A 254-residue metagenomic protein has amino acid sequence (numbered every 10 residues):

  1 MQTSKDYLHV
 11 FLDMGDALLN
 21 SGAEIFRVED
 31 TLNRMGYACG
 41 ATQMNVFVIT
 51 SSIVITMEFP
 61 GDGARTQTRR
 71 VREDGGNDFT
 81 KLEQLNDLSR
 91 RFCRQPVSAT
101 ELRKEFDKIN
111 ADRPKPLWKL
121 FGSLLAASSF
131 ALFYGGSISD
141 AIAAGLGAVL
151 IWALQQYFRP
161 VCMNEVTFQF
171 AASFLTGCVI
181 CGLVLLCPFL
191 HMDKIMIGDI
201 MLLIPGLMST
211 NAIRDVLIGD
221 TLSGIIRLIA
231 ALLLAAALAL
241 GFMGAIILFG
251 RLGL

Functional and structural regions predicted by a protein language model:
M1-P96: Soluble N-terminal domains of membrane-associated systems
N20, Y37-A41, R90, R94 (+8 more regions): Generic secondary-structure signature for well-ordered alpha-helical cores
R70-E73, G135-S139, H191-I195, G253-L254: Interfacial loop-to-helix junctions that mark the boundaries of transmembrane helices in multi-pass membrane
D74-D140, A230-A239, G250: Alpha-helical transmembrane segments and their cytosolic membrane-interface
K108, I151-C162, T210-S223: C-terminal ends of transmembrane helices
R113-F189: Core alpha-helical transmembrane segments of integral membrane proteins
L185-L254: Generic detector of multi-pass transmembrane helix bundles and their immediately adjacent loops in polytopic membrane
